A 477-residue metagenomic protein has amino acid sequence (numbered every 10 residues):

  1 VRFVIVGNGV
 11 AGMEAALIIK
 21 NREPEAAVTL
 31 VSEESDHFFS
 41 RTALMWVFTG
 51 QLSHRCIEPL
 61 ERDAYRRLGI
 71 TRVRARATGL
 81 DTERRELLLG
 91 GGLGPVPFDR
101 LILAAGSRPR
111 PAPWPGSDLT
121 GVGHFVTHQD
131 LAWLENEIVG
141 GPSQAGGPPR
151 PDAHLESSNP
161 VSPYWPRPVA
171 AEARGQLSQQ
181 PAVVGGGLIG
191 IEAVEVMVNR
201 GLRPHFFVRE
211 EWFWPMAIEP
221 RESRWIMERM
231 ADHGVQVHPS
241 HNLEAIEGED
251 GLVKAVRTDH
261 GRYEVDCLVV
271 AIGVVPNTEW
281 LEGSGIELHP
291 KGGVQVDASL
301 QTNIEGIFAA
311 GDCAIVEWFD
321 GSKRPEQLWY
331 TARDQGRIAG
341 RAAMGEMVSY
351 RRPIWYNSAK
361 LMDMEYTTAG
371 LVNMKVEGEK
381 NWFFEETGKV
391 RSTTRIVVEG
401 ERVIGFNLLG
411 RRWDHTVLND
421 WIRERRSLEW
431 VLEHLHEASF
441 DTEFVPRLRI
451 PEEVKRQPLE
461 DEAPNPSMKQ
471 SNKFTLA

Functional and structural regions predicted by a protein language model:
V1-R2, G50, C313-T416, K469-L476: Mid-to-C-terminal Rossmann-like scaffold of FAD/NAD(P)H-dependent oxidoreductases
V1-T71, V196-A217, V417: Beta1-alpha1 glycine-rich phosphate/pyrophosphate-binding loop at the start of Rossmann-like nucleotide-binding domains
V1-V4, R62-Q180, R257-D259, V269-A271 (+2 more regions): FAD-binding core/adjacent interface of flavoenzyme oxidoreductases
G7-V10, V126, G185-G187: Glycine-rich Rossmann-fold phosphate-binding loop(s) that bind the pyrophosphate of adenine dinucleotide cofactors
G12, G190-I191: N-terminal Rossmann-fold NAD(P) dinucleotide-binding loop
E25-T29, T71-L89, V96, P163 (+1 more regions): A Rossmann-like FAD-binding core segment of flavoenzymes
D118-G141, A170-G175, G248-I338, V431-H434: FAD-site-proximal beta/loop scaffold in flavoenzymes
L134, L428-A477: Cysteine/selenocysteine-centered motifs that mediate thiol-based redox chemistry or coordinate metal-sulfur cofactors
